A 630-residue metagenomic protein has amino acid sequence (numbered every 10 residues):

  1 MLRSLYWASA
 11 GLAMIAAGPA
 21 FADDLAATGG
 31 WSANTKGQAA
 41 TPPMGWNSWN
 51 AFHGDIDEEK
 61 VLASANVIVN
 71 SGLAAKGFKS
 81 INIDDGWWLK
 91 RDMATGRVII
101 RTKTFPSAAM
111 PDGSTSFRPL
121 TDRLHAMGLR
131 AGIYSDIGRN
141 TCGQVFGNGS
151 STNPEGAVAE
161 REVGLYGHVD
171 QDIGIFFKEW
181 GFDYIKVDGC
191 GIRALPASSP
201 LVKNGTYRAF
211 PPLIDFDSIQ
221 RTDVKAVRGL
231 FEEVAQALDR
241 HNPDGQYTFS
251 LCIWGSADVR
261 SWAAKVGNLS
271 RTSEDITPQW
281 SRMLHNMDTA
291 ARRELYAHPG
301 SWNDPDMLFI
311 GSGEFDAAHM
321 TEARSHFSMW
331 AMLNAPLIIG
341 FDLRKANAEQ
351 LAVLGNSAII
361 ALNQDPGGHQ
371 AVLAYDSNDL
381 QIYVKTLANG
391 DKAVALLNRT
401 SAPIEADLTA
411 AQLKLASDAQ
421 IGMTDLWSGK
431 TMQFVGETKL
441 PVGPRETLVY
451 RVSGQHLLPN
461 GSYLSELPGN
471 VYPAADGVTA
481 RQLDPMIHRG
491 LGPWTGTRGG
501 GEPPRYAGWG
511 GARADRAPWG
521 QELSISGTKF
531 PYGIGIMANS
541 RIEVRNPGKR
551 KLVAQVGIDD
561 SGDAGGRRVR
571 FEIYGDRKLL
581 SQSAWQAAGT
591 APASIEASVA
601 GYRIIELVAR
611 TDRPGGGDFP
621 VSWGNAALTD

Functional and structural regions predicted by a protein language model:
D23-L62, V67, G174, P212-S218 (+2 more regions): N-terminal module-boundary/linker segments of secreted carbohydrate-active enzymes
Q38, P42-S48, G77-D84, R130-S135 (+7 more regions): Structural recognition of the beta-strand scaffold that forms the well-ordered cores of secreted hydrolase catalytic
S64, I68-F216: Aromatic-lined carbohydrate-binding/catalytic grooves of carbohydrate-active enzymes
L129-F146, E160-R161, I219-D223, V227-D258: Aromatic-lined carbohydrate-recognition surfaces of secreted/lumenal glycan-active proteins
D239-D342, N363: Glycan-recognition surfaces
R324, W330-L333, I338-G340, D376-L415: Carbohydrate-binding surface patches
Q433-L458: C-terminal beta-strand-rich structural cap/linker in extracellular carbohydrate-active enzymes
Q455-D630: Gly-Asp-aromatic-enriched flexible segments
